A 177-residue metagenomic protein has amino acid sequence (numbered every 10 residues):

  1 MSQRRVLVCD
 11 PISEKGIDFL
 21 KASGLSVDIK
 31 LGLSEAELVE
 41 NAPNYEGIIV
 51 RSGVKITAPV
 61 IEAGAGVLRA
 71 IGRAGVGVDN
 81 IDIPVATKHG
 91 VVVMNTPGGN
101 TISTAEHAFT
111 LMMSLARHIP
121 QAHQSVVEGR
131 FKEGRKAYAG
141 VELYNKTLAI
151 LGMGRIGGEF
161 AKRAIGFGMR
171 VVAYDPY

Functional and structural regions predicted by a protein language model:
M1-Y45: N-terminal glycine-/charge-rich "phosphate-binding" loop or analogous flexible N-terminal tail
Q3, L68, Y144-T147: Phosphate-coordination loops involved in phosphoryl transfer and adenosine-cofactor binding
R5, S26, V92, T147-A149 (+1 more regions): Structural signature of beta-strand start/N-cap positions in the alpha/beta core of ABC transporter nucleotide-binding
V8, S34, E46-V127: Phosphate/diphosphate ligand-binding glycine-rich loop within oxidoreductases
F19, H107, L111, E159 (+1 more regions): Rossmann-fold NAD(P)-dependent oxidoreductase module
G24, Y45-E46, L68, G168: Short, well-ordered alpha-helix to beta-strand connector turns
V27-L33, R51-S52, E128-K136: Short gly/ser/thr-rich secondary-structure transition/capping motifs
K136-Y177: Rossmann-like dinucleotide/phosphate-binding beta-alpha-beta segment
